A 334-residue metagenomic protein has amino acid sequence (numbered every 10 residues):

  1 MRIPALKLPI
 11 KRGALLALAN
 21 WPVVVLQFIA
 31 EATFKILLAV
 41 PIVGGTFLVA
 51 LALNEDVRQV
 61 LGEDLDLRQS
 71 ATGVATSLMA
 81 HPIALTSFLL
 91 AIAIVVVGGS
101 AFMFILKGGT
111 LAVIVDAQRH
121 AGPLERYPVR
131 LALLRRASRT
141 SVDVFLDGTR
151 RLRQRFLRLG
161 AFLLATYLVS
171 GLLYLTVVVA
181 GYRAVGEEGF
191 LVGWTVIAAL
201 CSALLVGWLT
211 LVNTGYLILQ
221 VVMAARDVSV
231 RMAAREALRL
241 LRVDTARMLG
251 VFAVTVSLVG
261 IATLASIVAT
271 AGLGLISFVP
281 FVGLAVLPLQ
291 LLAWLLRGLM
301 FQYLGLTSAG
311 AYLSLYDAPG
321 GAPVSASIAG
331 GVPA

Functional and structural regions predicted by a protein language model:
M1-A334: Hydrophobic alpha-helical membrane segments
